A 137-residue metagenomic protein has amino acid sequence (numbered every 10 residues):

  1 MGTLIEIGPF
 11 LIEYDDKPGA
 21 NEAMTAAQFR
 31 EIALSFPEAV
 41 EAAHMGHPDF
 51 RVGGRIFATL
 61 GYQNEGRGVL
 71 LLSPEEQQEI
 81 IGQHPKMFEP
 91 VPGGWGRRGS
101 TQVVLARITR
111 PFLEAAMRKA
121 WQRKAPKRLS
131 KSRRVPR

Functional and structural regions predicted by a protein language model:
L4-R137: Charge-dense, helix-prone N-terminal extensions
